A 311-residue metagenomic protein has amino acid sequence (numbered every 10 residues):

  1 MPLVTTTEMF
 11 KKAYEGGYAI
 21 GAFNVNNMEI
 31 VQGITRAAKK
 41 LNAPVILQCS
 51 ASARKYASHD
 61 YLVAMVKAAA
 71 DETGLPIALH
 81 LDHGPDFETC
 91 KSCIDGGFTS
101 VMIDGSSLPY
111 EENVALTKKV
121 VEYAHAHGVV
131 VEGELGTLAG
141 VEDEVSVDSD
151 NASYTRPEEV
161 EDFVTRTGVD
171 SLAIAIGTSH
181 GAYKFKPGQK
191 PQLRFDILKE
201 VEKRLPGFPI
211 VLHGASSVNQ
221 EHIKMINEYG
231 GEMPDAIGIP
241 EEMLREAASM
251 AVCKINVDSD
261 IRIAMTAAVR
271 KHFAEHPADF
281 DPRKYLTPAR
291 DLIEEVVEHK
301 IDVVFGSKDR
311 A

Functional and structural regions predicted by a protein language model:
V4-G21, D279-R283: Generic N-terminal amphipathic, Lys/Arg-enriched alpha-helix
V4-K12, N27-S52, H59-P76, G84-P209 (+8 more regions): Alpha/beta enzyme core
A215-V218: Long, repeat-rich segments with strong aromatic
N227-Y229, I239-A311: C-terminal alpha-helical cap/extension of soluble enzyme domains
